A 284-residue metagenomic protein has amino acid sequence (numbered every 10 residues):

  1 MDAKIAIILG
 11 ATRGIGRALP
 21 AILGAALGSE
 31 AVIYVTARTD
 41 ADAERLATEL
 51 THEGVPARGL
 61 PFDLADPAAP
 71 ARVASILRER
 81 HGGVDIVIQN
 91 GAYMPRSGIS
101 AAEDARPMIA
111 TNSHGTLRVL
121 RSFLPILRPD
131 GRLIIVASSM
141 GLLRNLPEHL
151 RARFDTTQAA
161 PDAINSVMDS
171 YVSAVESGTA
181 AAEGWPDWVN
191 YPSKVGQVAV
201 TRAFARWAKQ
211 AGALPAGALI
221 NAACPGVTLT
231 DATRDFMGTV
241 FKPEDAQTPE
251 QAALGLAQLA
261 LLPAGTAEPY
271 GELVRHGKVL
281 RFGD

Functional and structural regions predicted by a protein language model:
L9, V84-M94, R132-S138, N221-A222: Rossmann-fold scaffold of SDR-type NAD(P)-dependent oxidoreductases
T12-R13: Conserved glycine-rich cofactor-binding loop
L27-R45: Conserved glycine-rich Rossmann-like NAD(P)H-binding loop of the short-chain dehydrogenase/reductase
L50-A68: Rossmann-fold cofactor-recognition segment
S97-A110: Short alpha-helical oligomerization interface
S100-A101, R132-P215: Catalytic loop of short-chain dehydrogenase/reductase
R118, A222, T230, G238-D284: C-terminal helical subdomain
